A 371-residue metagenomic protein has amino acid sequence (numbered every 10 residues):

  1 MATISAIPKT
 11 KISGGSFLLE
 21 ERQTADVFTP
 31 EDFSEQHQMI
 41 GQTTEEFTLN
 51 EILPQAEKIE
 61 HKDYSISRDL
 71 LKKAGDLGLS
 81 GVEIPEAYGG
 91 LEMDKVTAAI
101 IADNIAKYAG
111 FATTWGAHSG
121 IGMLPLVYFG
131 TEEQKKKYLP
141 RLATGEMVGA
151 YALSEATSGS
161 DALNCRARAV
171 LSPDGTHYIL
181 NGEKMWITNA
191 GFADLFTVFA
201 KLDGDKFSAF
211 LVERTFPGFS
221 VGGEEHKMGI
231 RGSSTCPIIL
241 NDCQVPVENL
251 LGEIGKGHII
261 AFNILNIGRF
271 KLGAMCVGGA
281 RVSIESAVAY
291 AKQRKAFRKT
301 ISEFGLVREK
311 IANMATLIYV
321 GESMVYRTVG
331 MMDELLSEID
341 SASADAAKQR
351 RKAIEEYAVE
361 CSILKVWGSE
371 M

Functional and structural regions predicted by a protein language model:
M1-T24: Extended, charge-enriched "interface" segments that sit outside catalytic cores
T3-A6, T29-F33, M39-I40, K107 (+4 more regions): Glycine-rich beta->alpha junctions and the first turn(s) of the following alpha-helix
S13, D76-G145, T188-L195, I318 (+1 more regions): Internal helix-loop-helix
L53-K62, Y319-W367: C-terminal helix-coil-helix/basic helical segment that borders enzyme active sites and/or dimer interfaces and provides
G145-L153: A short, Trp-centered hydrophobic/proline-enriched beta-strand micro-motif
T157-S160, W186-N189, K201, K227-S234: Short Gly/Pro-enriched turn/cap motifs at secondary-structure boundaries
A167-L171: A structural signal for short hydrophobic beta-strand segments in well-ordered beta-sheet cores
T176-V221: A short core secondary-structure module
